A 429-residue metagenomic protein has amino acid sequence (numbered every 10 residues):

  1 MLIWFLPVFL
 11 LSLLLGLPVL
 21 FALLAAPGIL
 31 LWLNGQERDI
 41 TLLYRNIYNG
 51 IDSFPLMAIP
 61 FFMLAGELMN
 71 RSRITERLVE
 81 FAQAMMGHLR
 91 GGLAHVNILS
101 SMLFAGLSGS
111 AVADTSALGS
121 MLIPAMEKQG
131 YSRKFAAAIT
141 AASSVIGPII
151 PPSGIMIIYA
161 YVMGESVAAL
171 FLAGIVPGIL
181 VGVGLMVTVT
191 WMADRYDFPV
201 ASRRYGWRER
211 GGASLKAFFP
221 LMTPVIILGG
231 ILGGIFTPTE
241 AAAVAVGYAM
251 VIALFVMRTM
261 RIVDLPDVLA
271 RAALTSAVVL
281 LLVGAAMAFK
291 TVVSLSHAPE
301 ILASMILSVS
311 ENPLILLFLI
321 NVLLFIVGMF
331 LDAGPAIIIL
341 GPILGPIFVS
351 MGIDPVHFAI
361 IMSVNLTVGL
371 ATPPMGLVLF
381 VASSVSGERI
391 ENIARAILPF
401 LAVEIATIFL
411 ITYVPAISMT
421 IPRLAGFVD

Functional and structural regions predicted by a protein language model:
M1-D429: Alpha-helical transmembrane segments of multi-pass membrane transport proteins
